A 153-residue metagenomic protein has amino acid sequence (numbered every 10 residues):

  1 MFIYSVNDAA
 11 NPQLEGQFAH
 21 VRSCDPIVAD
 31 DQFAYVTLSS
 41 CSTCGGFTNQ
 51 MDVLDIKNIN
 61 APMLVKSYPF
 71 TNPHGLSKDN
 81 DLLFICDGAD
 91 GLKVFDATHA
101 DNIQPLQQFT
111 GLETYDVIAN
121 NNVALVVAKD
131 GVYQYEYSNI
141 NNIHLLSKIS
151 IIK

Functional and structural regions predicted by a protein language model:
M1-K153: Feature marking well-ordered beta-strand scaffolds used for ligand recognition
